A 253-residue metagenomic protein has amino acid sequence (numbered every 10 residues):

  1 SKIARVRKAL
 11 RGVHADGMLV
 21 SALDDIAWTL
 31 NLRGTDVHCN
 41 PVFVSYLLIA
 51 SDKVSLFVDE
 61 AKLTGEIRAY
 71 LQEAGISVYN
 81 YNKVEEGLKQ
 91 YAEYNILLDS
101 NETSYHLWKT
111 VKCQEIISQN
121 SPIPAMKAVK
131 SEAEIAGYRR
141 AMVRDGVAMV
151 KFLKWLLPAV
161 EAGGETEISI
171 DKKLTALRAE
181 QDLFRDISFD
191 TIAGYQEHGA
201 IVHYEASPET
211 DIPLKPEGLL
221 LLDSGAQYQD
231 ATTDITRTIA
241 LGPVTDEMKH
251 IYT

Functional and structural regions predicted by a protein language model:
S1-T253: Active-site neighborhoods and metal-handling regions in enzymes and metal-associated proteins
